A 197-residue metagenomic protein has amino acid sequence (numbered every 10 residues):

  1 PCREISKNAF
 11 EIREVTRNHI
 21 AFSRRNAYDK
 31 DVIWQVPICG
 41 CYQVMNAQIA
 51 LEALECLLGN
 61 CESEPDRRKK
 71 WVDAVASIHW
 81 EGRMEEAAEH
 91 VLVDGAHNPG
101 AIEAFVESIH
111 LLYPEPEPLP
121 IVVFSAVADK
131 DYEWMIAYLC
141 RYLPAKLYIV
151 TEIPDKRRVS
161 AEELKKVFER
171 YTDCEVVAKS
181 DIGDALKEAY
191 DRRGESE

Functional and structural regions predicted by a protein language model:
P1, V91-L92, I136-S196: C-terminal helical cap/extension that packs against the catalytic core of soluble nucleotide-cofactor enzymes
P1-C2, C61, Y113, R193: A general structural signal marking secondary-structure boundaries and capping sites
P1-D31: Extended acidic/charged loop-beta regions that coordinate divalent cations and stabilize anionic phosphate/carboxylate
I5, A87, K179: Hydrophobic residues at beta-strand termini and immediately following loops that shape nucleotide-binding pockets
K7-F10, S125-V127, E152-K156: Short, acidic/turn-prone active-site loops that include or flank metal/cofactor- and phosphate-binding residues
R25-A27, E85, K166-Y171: Short, conserved catalytic or adaptor-binding loops enriched in Gly and charged residues
Y28-L147: Nucleotide phosphate-binding/pyrophosphate-handling subdomain across enzymes that bind or process nucleotide phosphates
